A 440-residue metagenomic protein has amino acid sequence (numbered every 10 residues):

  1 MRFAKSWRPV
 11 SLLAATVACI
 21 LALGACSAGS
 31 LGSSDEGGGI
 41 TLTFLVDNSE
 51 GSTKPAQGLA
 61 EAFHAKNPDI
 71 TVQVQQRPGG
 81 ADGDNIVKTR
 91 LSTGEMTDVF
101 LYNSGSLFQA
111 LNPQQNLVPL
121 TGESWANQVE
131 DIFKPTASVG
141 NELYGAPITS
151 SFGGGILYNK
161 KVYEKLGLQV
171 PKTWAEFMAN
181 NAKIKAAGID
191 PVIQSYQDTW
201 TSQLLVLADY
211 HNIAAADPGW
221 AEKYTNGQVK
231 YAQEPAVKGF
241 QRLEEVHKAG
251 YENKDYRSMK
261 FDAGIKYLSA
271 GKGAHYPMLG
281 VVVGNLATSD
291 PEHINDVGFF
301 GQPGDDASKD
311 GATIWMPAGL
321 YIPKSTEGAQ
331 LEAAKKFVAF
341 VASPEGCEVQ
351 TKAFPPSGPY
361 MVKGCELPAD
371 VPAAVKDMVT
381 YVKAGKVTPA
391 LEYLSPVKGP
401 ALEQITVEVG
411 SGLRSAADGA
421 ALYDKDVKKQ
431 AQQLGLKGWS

Functional and structural regions predicted by a protein language model:
R2-Q109, A329, D418, D426-S440: Conserved N-terminal structural module of periplasmic/extracytoplasmic solute-binding proteins
A65, L166, Q241, K248-A249 (+1 more regions): Extracytoplasmic/periplasmic substrate-recognition and gating elements
Q76-I86, S106, W174-A179, D255-S269: Short helix-initiation/N-cap motifs at beta->coil->alpha
T97-D98, N127-K161, D190-P191, S308-T313 (+1 more regions): A structural signal for short loop-to-beta-strand junctions that line the ligand-binding cleft of periplasmic/secreted
G105-G154, M178, L205, F299-F300: Hinge/lid segment of periplasmic solute-binding proteins
Y144-P147, G154, M178-V229, G273: Extracytoplasmic/periplasmic solute-binding protein
P147, Y224, P356-Y360, K376-K428: C-terminal capping/gating helix-and-loop segments adjacent to ligand/active sites or protein-protein/ligand interfaces
T225-Y256: Glycine-centered hinge/linker elements that transmit conformational signals in sensory and ligand-binding systems
